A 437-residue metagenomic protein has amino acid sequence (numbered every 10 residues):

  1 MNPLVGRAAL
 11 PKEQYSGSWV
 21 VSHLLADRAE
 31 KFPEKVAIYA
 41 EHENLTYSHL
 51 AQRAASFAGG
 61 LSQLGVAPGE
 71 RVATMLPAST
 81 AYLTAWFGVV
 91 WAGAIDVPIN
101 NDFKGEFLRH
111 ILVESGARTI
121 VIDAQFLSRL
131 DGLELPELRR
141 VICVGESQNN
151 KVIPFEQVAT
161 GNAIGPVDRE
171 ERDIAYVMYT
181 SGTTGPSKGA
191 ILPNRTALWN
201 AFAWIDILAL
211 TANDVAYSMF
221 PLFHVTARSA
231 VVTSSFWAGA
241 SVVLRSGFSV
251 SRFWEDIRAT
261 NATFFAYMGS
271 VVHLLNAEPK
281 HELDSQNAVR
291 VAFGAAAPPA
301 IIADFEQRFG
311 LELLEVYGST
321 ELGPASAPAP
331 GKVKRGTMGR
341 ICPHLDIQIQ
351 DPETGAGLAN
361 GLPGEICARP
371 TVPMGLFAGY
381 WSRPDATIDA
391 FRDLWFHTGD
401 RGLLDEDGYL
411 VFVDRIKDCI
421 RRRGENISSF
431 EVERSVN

Functional and structural regions predicted by a protein language model:
P3, Q125-E171, P279: ANL superfamily adenylate-forming
Y15-S18, A26, E34-S79, L83-F87 (+3 more regions): Conserved AMP-binding/adenylate-forming core of the ANL superfamily
S18, P33-E34, C143, T160-Y179 (+2 more regions): Conserved pre-ATP/AMP-binding loop-to-beta segment of ANL
T46-S48, A175-W199: Conserved AMP-binding A3 loop
E70-R71, P77-V97, N101-G105, V113-T119 (+4 more regions): A short helix-loop-beta submotif of the ANL/AMP-binding
F103, R109, I120-I122, I347 (+3 more regions): AMP-binding/adenylate-forming catalytic core of the ANL superfamily
L198-V215, L222-T263, L274, E278: Conserved AMP-binding/adenylation subdomain of ANL enzymes
W254-E255, A259-Y267, N276-R335, D346 (+1 more regions): Gly/Ser/Thr-rich phosphate-binding loop
